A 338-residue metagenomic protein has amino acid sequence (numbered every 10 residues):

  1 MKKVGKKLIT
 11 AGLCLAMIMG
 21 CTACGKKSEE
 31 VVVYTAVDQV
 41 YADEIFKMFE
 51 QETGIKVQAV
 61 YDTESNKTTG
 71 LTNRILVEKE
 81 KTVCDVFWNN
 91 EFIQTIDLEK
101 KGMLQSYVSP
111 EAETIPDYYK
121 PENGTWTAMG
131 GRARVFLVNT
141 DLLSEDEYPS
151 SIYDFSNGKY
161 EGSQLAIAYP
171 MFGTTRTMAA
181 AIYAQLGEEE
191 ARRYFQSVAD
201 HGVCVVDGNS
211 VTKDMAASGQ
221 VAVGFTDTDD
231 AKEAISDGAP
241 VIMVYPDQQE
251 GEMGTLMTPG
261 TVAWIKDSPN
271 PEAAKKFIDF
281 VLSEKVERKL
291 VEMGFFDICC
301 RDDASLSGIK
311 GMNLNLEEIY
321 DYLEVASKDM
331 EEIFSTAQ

Functional and structural regions predicted by a protein language model:
M19-A23: C-terminal motif of bacterial Sec signal peptides marking the signal peptidase cleavage site
C24, T82-F87, Q105-V138, Q164-I167: A structural signal for short loop-to-beta-strand junctions that line the ligand-binding cleft of periplasmic/secreted
C24-Q94: Early extracytoplasmic/lumenal segment of secretory-pathway proteins
S65-L104, A112-P121, D230-D237: Pocket-flanking alpha-helical
D117, R132, Y194-A199, V205 (+1 more regions): Periplasmic-binding protein-like
V135-L142, A180, A184, M257-N270 (+1 more regions): A bilobed periplasmic-binding-protein/Venus flytrap-type ligand-binding module shared by bacterial periplasmic
P170, A180-P246: Ligand-binding pocket segment of bilobal, Venus flytrap-like solute-binding proteins
G260-E317: Mature extracytoplasmic/periplasmic domains
